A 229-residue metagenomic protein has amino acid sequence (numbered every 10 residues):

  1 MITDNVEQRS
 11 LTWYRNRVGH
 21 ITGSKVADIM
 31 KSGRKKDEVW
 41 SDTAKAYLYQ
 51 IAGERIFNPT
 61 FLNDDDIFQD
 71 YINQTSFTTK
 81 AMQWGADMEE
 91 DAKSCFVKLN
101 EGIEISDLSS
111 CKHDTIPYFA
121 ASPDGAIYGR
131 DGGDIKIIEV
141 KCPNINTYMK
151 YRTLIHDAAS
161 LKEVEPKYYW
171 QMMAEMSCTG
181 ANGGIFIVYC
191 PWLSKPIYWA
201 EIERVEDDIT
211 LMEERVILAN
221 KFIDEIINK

Functional and structural regions predicted by a protein language model:
M1, D37-V39, A92-C95, F186-C190: Intrinsically disordered, low-complexity boundary segments flanking structured domains
M1, M30, M82, M88 (+3 more regions): Detector for methionine-enriched segments
M1, N228-K229: Short intrinsically disordered terminal tails
M1-D87, H156-D157, K162: Charged, glycine-rich intrinsically disordered N-terminal tails and low-complexity linkers that flank
V6, S10, A44, L48 (+6 more regions): Alpha-helical structural motif
M82-I105: Acidic-basic catalytic patches of nuclease active cores, encompassing PD-(D/E)XK and other metal-cofactor nuclease
K98-P123, I127-I227: Nucleic-acid nuclease catalytic cores
